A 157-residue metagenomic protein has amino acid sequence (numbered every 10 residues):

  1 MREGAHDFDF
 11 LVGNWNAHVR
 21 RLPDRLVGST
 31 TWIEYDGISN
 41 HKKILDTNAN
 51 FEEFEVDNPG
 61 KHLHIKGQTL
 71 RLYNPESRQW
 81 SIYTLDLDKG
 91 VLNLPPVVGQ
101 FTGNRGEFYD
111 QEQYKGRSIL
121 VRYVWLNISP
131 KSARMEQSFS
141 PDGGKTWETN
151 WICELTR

Functional and structural regions predicted by a protein language model:
M1-R157: Hydrophobic small-molecule pocket/channel-lining residues, especially in calycin-type beta-barrels
